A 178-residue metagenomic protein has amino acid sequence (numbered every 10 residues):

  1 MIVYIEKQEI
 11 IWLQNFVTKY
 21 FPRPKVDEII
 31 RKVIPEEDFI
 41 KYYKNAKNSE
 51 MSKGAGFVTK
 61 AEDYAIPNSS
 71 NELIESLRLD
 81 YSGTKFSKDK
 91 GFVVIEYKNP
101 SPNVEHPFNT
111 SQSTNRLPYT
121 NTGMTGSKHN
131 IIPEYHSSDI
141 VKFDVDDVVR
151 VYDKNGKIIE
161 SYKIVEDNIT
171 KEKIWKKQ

Functional and structural regions predicted by a protein language model:
M1-Q8: Hydrophobic, membrane-inserting alpha-helical segments
I10-Q178: Catalytic toxin/effector domains delivered as secreted proteins or via bacterial secretion systems
